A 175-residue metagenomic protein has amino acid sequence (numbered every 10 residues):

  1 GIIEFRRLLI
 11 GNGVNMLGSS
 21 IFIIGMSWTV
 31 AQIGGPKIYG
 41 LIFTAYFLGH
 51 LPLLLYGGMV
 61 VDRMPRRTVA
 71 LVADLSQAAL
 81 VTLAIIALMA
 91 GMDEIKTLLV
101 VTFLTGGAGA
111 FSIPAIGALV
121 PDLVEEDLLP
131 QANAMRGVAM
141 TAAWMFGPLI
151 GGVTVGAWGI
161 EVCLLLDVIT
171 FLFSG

Functional and structural regions predicted by a protein language model:
G1-G175: Alpha-helical transmembrane-bundle signature of multi-pass membrane transport and export proteins
